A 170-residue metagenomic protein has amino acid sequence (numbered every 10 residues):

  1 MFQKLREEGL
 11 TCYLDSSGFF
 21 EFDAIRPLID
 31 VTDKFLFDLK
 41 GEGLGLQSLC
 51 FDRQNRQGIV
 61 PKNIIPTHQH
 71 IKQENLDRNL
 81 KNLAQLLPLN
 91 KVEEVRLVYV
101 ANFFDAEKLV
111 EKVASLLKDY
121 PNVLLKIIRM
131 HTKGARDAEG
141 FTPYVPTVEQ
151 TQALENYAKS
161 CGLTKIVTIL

Functional and structural regions predicted by a protein language model:
M1-E139: Conserved AdoMet/S-adenosylmethionine-binding subsite of the radical SAM
F22-D23, N102, T147, S160 (+1 more regions): Generic signature of intrinsically disordered, low-complexity segments enriched in small/polar residues
G140-N156: Active-site-adjacent loop and "lid" segments of alpha/beta metabolic enzymes
T151-L170: A cross-taxonomic marker for long C-terminal extensions/tails that follow the last structured domain
